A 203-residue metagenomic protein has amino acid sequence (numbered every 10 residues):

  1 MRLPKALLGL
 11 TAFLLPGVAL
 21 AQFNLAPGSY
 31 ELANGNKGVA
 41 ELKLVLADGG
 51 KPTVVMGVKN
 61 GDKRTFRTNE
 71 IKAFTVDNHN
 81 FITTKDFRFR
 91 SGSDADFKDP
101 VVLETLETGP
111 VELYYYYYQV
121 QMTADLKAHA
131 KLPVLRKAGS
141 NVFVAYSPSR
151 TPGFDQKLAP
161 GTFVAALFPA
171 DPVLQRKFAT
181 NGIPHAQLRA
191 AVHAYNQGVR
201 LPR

Functional and structural regions predicted by a protein language model:
M1-G9: Bacterial N-terminal signal peptides that target proteins for export
A12-F13: Hydrophobic alpha-helical transmembrane segments of integral membrane proteins, especially lipid-exposed positions
A21-S29: Cleaved targeting-peptide boundary
E31-A33, G38-D171: Aromatic-patch recognition
L167-R203: C-terminal partner/receptor-binding element of secreted or periplasmic proteins
